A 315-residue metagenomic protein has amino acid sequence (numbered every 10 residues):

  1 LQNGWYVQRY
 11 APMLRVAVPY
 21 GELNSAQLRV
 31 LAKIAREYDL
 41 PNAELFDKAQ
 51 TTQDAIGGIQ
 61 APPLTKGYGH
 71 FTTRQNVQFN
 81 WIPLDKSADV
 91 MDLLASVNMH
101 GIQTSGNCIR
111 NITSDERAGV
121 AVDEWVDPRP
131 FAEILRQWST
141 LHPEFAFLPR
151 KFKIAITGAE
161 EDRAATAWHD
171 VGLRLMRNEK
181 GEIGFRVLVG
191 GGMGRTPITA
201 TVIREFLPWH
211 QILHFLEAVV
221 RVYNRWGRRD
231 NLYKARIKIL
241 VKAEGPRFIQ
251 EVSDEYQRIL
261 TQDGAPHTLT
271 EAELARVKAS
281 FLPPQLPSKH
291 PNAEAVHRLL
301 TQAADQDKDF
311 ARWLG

Functional and structural regions predicted by a protein language model:
L1-G315: Peripheral terminal and linker regions in Fe-S/redox and tRNA-modifying enzymes
